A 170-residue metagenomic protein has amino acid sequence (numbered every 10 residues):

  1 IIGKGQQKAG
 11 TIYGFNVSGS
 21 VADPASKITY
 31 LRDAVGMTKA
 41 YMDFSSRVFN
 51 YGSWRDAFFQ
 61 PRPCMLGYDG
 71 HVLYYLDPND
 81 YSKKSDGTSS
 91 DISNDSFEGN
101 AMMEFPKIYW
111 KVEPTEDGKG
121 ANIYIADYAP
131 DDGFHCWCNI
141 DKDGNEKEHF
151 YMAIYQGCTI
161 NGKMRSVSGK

Functional and structural regions predicted by a protein language model:
I1-A9, F15: Enriched but not universal
Q6-Q7, Q60, Q156: Residue-identity detector for glutamine
I12, M102, H149: A residue-level signal for beta-strand positions that form part of recognition/binding surfaces within mature
I12-S18, A22-D86: Intrinsically disordered terminal extensions flanking catalytic oxygenase cores
S20-V21, I108-K111, Q156-T159: Acidic glycine-/aspartate-rich tracts in secreted/extracellular proteins
P24-T38, T115-A129, N161-K170: Short, polar loop/linker segments at the starts of domains and inter-domain junctions
A57-G133: Extended, Lys/Arg-enriched charged tracts that mediate electrostatic binding to polyanionic substrates
I92-G99, I125-K170: Short aromatic-cysteine micro-motif
